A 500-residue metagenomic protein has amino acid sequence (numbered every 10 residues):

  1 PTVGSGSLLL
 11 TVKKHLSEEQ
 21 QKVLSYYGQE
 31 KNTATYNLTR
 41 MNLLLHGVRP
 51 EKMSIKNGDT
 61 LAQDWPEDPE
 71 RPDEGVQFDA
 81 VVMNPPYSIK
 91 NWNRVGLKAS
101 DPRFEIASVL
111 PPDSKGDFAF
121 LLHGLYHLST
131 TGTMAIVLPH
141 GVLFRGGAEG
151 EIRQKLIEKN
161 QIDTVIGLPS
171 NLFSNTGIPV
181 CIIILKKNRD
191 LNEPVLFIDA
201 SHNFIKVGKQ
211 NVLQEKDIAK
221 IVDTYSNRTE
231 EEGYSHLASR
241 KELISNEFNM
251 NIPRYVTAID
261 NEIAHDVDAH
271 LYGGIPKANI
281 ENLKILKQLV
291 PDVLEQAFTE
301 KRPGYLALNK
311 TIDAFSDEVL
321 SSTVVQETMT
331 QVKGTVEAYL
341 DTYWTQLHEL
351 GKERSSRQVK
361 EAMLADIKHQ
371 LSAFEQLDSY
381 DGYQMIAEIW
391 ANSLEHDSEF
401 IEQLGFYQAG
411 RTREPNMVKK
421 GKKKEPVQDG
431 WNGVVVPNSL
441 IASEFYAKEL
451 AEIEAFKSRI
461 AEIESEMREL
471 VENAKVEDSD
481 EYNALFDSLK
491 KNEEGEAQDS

Functional and structural regions predicted by a protein language model:
P1-M83, S88-V95, R103-S108, F118-A119 (+2 more regions): Conserved S-adenosyl-L-methionine
P85, S100, A200: Fold-independent oxyanion-binding glycine-rich loops and adjacent beta-strand/coil segments at enzyme active sites
I89, R94, S108-L110, S114-S500: Accessory (non-catalytic) regions of SAM-dependent nucleic-acid methyltransferases and partner specificity/recognition
